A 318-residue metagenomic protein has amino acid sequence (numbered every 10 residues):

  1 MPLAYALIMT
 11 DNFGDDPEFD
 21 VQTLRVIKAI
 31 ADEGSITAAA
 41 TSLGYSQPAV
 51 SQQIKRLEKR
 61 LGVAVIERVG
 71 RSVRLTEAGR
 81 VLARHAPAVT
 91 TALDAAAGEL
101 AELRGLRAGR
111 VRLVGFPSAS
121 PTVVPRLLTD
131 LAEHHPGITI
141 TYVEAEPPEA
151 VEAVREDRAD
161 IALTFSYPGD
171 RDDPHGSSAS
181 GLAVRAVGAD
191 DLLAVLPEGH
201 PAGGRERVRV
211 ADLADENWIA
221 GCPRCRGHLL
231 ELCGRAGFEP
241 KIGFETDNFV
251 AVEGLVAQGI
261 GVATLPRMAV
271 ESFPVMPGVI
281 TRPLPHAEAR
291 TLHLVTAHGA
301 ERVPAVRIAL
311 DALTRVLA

Functional and structural regions predicted by a protein language model:
K28-Y45: Short helix-boundary/capping micro-motifs
E58-E77: A short LG(V/I)-centered, amphipathic sequence patch enriched for acidic residue(s) preceding the LG motif
G109-D172, T246: Central regulatory/effector-binding core of bacterial HTH transcription factors
V123, V279-A318: A late-sequence structural motif
E146-V151, R155-A159, F165, R224-I280: Hydrophobic hinge/microswitch elements
F165, L196, A202, E206 (+2 more regions): Secondary-structure junction motif
D173, S177-R185, D190, V250-H298: Beta-alpha-beta core module
G176-W218: Flexible hinge/capping segments at coil-to-helix
